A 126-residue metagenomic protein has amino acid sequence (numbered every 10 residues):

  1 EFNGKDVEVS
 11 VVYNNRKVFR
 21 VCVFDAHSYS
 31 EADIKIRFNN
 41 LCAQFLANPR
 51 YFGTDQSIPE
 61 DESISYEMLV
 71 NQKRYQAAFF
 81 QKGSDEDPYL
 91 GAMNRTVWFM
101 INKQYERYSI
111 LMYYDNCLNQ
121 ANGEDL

Functional and structural regions predicted by a protein language model:
E1, Q76-A78, E106-Y108: Short beta-strand micro-motifs in enzyme catalytic cores
F2-Y75: Long, charged/polar, surface-exposed segments that mediate recognition or autoinhibition
N14, Q81, N102: Acidic surface patches and DE-rich sequence motifs
D25-H27, S84, Y114-N116: A mature extracytoplasmic/lumenal domain signature
A77-G91: Surface-exposed intrinsically disordered loops and tails
A92-T96: N-terminal low-complexity, intrinsically disordered tails enriched in Ser/Pro/Gly and acidic/polar residues
W98-R107: Short, exposed beta-strand-loop hairpins at the edges of beta-sheets in extracellular/periplasmic proteins
E106-L126: Short, low-complexity, Pro/Ser/Thr/Gly-rich segments in the mature regions of secreted, periplasmic
